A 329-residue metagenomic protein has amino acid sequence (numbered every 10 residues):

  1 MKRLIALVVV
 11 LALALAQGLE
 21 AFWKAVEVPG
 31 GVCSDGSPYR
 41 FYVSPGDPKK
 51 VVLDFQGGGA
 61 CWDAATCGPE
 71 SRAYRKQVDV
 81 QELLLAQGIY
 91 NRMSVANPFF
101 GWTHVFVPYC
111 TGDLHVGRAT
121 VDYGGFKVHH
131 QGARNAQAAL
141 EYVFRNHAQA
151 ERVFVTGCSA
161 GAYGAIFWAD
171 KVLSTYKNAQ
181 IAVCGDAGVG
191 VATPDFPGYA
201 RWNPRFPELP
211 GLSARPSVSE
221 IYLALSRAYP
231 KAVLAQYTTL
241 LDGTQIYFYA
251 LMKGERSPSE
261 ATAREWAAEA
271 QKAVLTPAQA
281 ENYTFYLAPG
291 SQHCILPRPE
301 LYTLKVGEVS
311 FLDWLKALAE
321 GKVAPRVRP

Functional and structural regions predicted by a protein language model:
M1-K2, Q17: Short, intrinsically disordered low-complexity segments
K2-V10: Sec-dependent signal peptide recognition, specifically the positively charged N-region followed immediately by
G18-P329: C-terminal His-loop and adjacent cap/lid subdomain of alpha/beta-hydrolase
